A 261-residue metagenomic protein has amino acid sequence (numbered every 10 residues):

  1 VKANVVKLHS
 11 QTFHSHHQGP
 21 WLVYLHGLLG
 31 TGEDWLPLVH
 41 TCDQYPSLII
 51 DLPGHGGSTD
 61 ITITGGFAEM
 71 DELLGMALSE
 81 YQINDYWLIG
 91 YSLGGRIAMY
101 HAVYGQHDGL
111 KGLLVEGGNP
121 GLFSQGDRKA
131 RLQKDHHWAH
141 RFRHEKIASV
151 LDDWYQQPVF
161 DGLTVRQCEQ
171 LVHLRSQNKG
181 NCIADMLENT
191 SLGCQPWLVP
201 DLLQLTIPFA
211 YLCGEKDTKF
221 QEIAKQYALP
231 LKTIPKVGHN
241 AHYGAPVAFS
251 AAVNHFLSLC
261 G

Functional and structural regions predicted by a protein language model:
L8-T59: Conserved HGGG/HGGXW glycine-rich cap/lid loop of the alpha/beta-hydrolase fold
L36-V39, L48-W87, A251: Active-site loop/oxyanion-hole signature of alpha/beta-hydrolase fold enzymes
D51, L114-G117, Q157: Alpha/beta-hydrolase-fold catalytic nucleophile elbow
L88-G90, E116: Short beta-strand immediately N-terminal to the catalytic nucleophile in serine-hydrolase-like folds
G90-G94, A98: Gly/Ala-rich beta-loop-alpha elbow adjacent to hydrolase catalytic centers
Y100-V103, K111-R143: Flexible "cap/lid" loop of the alpha/beta hydrolase fold
S176-Q226: Conserved serine/cysteine hydrolase catalytic core
V237-S250: Catalytic histidine-centered segment of alpha/beta-hydrolase-like enzymes
